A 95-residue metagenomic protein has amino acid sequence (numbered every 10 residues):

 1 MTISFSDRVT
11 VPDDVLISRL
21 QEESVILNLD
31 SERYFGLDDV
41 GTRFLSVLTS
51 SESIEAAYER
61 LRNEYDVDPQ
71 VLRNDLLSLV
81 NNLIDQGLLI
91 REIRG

Functional and structural regions predicted by a protein language model:
M1-T42, S46, E92-G95: Acidic, low-complexity/disordered tracts enriched in E/D and polar residues
R33-G95: Long, charge-rich, low-complexity alpha-helical segments
